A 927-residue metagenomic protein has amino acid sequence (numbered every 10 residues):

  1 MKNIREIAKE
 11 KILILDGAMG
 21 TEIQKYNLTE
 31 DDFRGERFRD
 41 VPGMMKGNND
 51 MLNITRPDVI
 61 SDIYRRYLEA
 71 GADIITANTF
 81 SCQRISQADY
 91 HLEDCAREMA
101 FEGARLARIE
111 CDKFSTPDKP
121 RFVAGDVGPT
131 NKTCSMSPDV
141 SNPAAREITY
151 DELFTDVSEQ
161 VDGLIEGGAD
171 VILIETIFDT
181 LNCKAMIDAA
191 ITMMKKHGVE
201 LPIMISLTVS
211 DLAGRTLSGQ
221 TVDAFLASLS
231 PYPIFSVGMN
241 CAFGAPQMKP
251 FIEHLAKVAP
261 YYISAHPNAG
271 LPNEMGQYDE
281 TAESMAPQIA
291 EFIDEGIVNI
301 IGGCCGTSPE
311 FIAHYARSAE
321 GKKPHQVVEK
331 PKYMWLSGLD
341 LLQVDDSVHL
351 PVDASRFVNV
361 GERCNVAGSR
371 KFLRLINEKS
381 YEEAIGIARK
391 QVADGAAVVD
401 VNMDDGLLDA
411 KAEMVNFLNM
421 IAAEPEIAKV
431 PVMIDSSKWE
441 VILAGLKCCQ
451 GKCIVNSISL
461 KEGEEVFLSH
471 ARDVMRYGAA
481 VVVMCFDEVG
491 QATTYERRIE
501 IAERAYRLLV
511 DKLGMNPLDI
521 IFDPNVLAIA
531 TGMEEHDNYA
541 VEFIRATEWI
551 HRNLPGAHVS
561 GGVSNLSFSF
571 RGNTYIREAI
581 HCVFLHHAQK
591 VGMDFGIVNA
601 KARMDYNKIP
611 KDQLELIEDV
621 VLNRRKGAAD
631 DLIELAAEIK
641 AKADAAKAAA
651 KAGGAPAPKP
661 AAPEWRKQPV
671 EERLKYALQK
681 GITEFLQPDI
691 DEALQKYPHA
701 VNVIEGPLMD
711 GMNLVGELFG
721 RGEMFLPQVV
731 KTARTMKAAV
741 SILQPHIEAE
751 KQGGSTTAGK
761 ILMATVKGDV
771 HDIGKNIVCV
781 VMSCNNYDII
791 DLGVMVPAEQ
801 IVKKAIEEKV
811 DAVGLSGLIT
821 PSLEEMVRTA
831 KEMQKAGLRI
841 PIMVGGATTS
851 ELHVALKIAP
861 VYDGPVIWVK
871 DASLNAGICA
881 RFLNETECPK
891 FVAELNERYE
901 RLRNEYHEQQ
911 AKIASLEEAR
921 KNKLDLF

Functional and structural regions predicted by a protein language model:
M1-F927: Domain-level signal for soluble alpha/beta catalytic cores
